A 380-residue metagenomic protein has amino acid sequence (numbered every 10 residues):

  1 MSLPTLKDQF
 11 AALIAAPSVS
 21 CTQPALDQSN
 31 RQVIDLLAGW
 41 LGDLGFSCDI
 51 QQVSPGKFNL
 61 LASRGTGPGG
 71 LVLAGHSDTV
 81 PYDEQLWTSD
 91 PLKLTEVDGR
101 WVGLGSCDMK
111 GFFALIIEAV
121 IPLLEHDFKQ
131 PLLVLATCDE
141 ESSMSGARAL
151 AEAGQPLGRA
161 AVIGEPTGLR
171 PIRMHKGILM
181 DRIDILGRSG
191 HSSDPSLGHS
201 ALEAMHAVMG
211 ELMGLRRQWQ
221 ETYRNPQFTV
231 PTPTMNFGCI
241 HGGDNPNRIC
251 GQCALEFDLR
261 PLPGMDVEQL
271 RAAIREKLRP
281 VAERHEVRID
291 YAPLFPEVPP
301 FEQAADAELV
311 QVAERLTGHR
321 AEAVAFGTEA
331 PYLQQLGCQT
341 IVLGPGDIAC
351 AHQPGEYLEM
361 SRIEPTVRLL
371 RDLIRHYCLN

Functional and structural regions predicted by a protein language model:
M1, Q32, D49-Q52, R173 (+1 more regions): Metal-dependent amide/peptide-bond hydrolase catalytic core, centered on the "pita-bread" metallohydrolase fold
M1-D83, Q252-E256, A273, M360-R362: N-terminal helical capping/dimerization or prosegment-like subdomains of hydrolases acting on amide or phosphate bonds
D49, V72, L133-L135, D290: A structural signal for isolated positions on well-ordered beta-strands in alpha/beta enzyme cores
G70-L133: Active-site metal-coordination/substrate-binding segment of hydrolases, especially metallo-dependent peptidases
Y82-V97, G158, R173-D184: Acidic-glycine-rich active-site phosphate/pyrophosphate-binding loop
V97-G99, A119-V134, L157, L212-T222 (+2 more regions): Phosphate-handling active-site elements
M109-M180: Acidic/histidine-rich catalytic neighborhood of metal-dependent amide-processing enzymes
